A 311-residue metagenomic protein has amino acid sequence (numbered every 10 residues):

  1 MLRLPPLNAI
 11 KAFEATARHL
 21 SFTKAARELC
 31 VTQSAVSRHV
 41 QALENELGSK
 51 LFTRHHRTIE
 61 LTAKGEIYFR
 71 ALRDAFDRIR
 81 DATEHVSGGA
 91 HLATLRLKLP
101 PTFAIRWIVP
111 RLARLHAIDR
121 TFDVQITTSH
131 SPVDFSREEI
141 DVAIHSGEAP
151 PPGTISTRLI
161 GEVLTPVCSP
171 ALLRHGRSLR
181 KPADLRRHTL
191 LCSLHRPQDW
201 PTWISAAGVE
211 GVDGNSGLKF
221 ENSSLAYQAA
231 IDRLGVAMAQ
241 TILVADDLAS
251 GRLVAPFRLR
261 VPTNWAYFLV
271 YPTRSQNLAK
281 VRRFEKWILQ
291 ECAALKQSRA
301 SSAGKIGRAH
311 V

Functional and structural regions predicted by a protein language model:
M1-R3, A117, T121, T241-S250 (+1 more regions): C-terminal effector-binding regulatory domain of bacterial HTH transcription factors
I10-F13, A25, T62, L115 (+1 more regions): Hydrophobic two-helix hairpin corresponding to the core of helix-turn-helix DNA-binding domains
E14-C30: Short helix-boundary/capping micro-motifs
T32-A35, H39-A42, R111: Residues within the DNA-recognition helix of helix-turn-helix
E44-L61, L253: A short LG(V/I)-centered, amphipathic sequence patch enriched for acidic residue(s) preceding the LG motif
H56-I59, E66, D77-K98, A300: Short helix-loop hinge/linker segments at domain boundaries
L92-P152, S301-K305: Central regulatory/effector-binding core of bacterial HTH transcription factors
R137, A149-N264, A293-G307: C-terminal regulatory
